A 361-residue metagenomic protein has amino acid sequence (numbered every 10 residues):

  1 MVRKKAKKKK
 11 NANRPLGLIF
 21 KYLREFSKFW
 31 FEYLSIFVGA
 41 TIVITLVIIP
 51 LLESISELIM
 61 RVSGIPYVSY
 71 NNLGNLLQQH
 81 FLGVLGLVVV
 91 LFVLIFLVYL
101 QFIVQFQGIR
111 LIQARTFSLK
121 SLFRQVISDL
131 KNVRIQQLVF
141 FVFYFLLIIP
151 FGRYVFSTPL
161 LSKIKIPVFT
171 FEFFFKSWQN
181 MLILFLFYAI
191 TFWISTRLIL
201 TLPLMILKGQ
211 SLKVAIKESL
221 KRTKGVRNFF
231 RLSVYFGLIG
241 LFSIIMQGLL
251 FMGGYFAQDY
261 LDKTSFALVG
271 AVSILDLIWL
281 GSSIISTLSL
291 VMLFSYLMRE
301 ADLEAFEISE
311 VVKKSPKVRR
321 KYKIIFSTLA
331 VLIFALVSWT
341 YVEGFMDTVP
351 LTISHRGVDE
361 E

Functional and structural regions predicted by a protein language model:
M1-T352: Hydrophobic alpha-helical membrane segments
H355-E361: Soluble catalytic regions of membrane-associated enzymes that act on cell-envelope and secretory-pathway components
